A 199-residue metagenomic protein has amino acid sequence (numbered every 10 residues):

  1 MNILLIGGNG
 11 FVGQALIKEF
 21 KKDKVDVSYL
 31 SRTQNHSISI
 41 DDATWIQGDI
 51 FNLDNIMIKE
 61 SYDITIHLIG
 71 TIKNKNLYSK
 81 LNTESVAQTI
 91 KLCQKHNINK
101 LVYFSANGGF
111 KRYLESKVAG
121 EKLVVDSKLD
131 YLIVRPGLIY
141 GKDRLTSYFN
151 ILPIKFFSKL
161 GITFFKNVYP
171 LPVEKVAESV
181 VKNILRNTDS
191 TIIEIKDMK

Functional and structural regions predicted by a protein language model:
N2, V25-S28, N99-K100, D130: Residues at the starts of beta-strands that form the adenosine-phosphate
I3-D23: N-terminal Rossmann NAD(P)H-binding glycine-rich loop of SDR-like oxidoreductase domains
I3-L5, T65, L101: Conserved hydrophobic beta-strands of the Rossmann-like cofactor-binding core in SDR/related NAD(P)H-dependent
G7, S31, S105: Short beta-strand/turn micro-motifs composed of small residues that flank or help shape donor/cofactor-binding pockets
Y29-N35, I50: N-terminal Rossmann-fold cofactor-binding loop
S39, A43-K95: NAD(P)H-binding glycine-rich loop region in Rossmannoid oxidoreductase-like domains and their noncatalytic homologs
T71-I72, L81-E121, D126, L132: Conserved Rossmann-fold NAD(P)-dependent oxidoreductase catalytic core, especially the SDR/UDP-sugar
K111-M198: Oxidoreductase cofactor-interface core, primarily capturing Rossmann-like NAD(P)-dependent enzymes
